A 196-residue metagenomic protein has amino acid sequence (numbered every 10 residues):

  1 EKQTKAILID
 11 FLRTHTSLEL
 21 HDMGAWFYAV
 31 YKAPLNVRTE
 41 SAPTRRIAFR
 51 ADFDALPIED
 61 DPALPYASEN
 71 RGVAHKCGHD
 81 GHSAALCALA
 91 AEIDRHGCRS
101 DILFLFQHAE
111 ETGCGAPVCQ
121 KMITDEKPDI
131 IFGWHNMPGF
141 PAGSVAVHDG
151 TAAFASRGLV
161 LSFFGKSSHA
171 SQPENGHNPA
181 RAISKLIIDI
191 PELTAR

Functional and structural regions predicted by a protein language model:
E1-H75, A84, A88-R99: Acidic/His- and Gly-rich active-site-bordering loop/insert found across diverse amide/peptide-bond hydrolases
F27, L56, L64-A74, D80-G81 (+1 more regions): Histidine/acidic-residue-rich, glycine-tolerant segments that coordinate divalent metal ions
